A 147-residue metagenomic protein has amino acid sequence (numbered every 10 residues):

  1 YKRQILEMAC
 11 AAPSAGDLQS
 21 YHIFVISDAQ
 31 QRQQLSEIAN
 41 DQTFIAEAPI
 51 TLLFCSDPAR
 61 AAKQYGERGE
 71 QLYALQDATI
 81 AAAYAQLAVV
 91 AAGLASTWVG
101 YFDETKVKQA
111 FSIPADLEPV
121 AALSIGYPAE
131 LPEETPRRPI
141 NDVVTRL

Functional and structural regions predicted by a protein language model:
K2-I50, S56-D57, A61: N-terminal amphipathic, basic helical "cap/leader" segment at the start of enzyme domains
A9, L52, G69-A110, L123: Small-aliphatic-rich amphipathic alpha-helix that forms the alpha element of a beta-alpha
A46-I50, L94, A115-P119: Short coil/turn connectors at secondary-structure junctions
S56, Y101, Y127: Short secondary-structure boundary segments
K63-E67: Short acidic, glycine/proline-rich loop/turn micro-motifs
Q109-A115, E134-T135: Short proline/glycine-enriched turn/loop segments at secondary-structure junctions
A121-L147: C-terminal helix-cap and adjacent tail motif
